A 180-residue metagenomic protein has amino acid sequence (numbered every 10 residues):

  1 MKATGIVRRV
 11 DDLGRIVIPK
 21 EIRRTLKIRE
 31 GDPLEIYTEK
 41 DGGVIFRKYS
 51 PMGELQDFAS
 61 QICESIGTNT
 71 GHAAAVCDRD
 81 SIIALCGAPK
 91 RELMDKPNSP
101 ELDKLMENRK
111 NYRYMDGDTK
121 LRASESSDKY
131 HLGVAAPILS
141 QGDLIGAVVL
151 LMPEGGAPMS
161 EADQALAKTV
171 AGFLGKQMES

Functional and structural regions predicted by a protein language model:
M1, I28, S65-T68, S126-Y130: Short loop/turn motifs at secondary-structure junctions and domain boundaries
V7-L85: Intrinsically disordered, low-complexity terminal regulatory regions
Q56, S60-S65, N98, L102-D103 (+1 more regions): Juxtadomain coupling helices with adjacent low-complexity linkers
C63-E125: Structured interaction and signal-relay segments at domain junctions
L132-L139: A short, aliphatic-rich beta-strand micro-motif
L144-M152: Sensory beta-strand/linker motifs that couple input domains to effectors
